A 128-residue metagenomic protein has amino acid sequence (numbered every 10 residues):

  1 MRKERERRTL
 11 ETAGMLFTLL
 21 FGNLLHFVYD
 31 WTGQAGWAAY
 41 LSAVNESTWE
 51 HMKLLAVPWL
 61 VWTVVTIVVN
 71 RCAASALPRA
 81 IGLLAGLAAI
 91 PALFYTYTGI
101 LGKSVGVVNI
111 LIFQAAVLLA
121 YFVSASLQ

Functional and structural regions predicted by a protein language model:
M1-G14: N-terminal membrane topogenic signal
F17-Q34: Alpha-helical transmembrane segments of multi-pass membrane proteins
G22, H26, W62, T66 (+1 more regions): Small-polar-interrupted transmembrane alpha-helices in polytopic inner-membrane proteins
G33-A43, G102-K103: Membrane-interface helix termini and inter-helical loops of multi-pass transporters
Y40-K53: Short aromatic-rich membrane-water interface segments that cap or initiate transmembrane helices in multi-pass membrane
L54-V65, Q114-A125: Hydrophobic cores of alpha-helical transmembrane segments in multi-pass inner/ER membrane proteins, independent
A73, T96-V107: Membrane-interface helix caps and helix-loop-helix hairpins in membrane proteins
A76-A85, G106-Q114: Cytoplasmic-side transmembrane-helix entry/capping segments in multi-pass membrane proteins
